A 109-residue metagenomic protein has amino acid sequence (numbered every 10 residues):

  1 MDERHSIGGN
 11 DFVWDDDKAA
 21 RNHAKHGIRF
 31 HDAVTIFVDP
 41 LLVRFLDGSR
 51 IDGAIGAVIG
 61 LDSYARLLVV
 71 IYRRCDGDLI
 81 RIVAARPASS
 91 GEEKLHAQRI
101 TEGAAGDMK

Functional and structural regions predicted by a protein language model:
M1-K109: Ribonuclease/tRNase effector modules and their secretory precursors
